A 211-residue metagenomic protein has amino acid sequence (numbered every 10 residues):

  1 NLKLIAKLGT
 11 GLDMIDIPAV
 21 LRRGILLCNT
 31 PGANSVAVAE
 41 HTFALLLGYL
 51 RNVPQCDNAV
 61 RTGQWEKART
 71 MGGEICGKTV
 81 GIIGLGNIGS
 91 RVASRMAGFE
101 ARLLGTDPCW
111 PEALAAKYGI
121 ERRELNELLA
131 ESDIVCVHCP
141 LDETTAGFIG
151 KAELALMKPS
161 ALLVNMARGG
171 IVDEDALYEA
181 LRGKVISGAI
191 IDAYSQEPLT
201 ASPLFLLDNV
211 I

Functional and structural regions predicted by a protein language model:
N1-C28, G150: An N-terminal-biased, well-structured beta-alpha scaffold segment characteristic of Rossmann-like dinucleotide-binding
L8-G9, G24-V36, D107, L125-N126 (+1 more regions): Short beta->alpha connector loops at strand-helix junctions that form conserved, small/polar/Pro-enriched
T10, D133, H138-L141, A167-R168 (+1 more regions): Short glycine-/small-residue-rich Rossmann-like dinucleotide-binding loops
D13-M14, E143-T144, I171-V172, P198: Short glycine-rich, flexible loops that bind phosphorylated cofactors or substrates
R23, P31-T79, R91-S94, G98: Phosphate-binding beta-alpha-beta segment of Rossmann-like dinucleotide-binding domains, i.e., the NAD(P)
L27-C28, S160-I211: Rossmann-like dinucleotide-binding domain for NAD(H)/NADP(H)
A68-P159: Rossmann-like dinucleotide/phosphate-binding beta-alpha-beta segment
